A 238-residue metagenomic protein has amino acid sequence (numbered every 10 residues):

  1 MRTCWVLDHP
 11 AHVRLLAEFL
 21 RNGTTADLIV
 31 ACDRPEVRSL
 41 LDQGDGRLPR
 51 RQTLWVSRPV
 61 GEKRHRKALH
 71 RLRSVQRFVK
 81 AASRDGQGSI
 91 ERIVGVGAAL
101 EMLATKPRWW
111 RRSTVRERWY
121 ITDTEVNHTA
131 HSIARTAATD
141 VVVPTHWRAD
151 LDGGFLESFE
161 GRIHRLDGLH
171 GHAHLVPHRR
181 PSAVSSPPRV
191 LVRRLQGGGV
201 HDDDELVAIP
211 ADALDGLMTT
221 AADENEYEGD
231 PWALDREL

Functional and structural regions predicted by a protein language model:
M1-C4: Extreme N-terminal starter segment of soluble prokaryotic enzymes
V6-A17, D33-L48, Q52-L156: Active-site and donor-binding regions of nucleotide-sugar-utilizing enzymes
V13-R14, G198-L214: A conserved mid-protein helix/loop that constitutes part of the nucleotide-sugar donor-binding site
F19-A26, L40-G44, A213-L217: A short, Lys/Arg-enriched amphipathic alpha-helix followed by its capping loop at the start of a domain
T25-A26, I90, V115, A137-T139 (+3 more regions): Short, well-ordered alpha-helix to beta-strand connector turns
D27-P35, V143-P144, T219-E224, E228: Short internal beta-strands
G46-E62, R66, V192-L195, A211-L238: Catalytic donor nucleotide-activated moiety binding site of glycosyltransferases and closely related
A138-L206: A nucleotide-sugar donor-handling region in carbohydrate enzymes
